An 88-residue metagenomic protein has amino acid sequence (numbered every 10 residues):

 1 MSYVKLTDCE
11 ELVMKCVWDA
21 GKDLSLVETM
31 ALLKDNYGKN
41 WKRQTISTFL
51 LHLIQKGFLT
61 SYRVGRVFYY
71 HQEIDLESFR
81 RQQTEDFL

Functional and structural regions predicted by a protein language model:
M1-C16, A20, D75-S78: Short alpha-helical segments that sit at the start of domains
D23-L33: Short acidic, hydrophobic short linear motifs in intrinsically disordered regions
K34-I46: Short, positively charged loop/turn segments that connect secondary-structure elements
S47-L51: Short, hydrophobic-biased segments on the C-terminal half of alpha helices that form "recognition helices"
I54-V64: A short, conserved structural fragment
V64-Q83: Short, cationic-aromatic polyanion-contact patches
E85-F87: A short, structured beta-strand/loop element
